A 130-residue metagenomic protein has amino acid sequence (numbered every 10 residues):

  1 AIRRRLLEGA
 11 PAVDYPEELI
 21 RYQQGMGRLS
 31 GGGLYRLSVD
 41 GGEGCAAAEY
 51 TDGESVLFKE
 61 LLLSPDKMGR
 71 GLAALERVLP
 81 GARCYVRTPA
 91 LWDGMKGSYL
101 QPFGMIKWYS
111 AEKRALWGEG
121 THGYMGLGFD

Functional and structural regions predicted by a protein language model:
A1-K67: Amide-forming acyltransferase catalytic core, primarily the GNAT-like/NAT-type and related acyltransferase folds
E49-T51, K59-G69, A73-D130: Active-site/acyl-donor-binding loops of N-acyltransferases
